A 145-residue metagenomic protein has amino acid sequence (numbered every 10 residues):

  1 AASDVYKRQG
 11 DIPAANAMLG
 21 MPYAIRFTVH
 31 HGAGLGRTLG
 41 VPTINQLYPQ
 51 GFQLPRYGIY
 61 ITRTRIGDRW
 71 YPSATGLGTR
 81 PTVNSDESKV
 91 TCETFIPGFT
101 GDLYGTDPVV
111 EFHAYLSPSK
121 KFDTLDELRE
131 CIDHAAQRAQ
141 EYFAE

Functional and structural regions predicted by a protein language model:
A1-Y6: Short, small-residue-biased leader/transition segments that mark boundaries at the very start of proteins
K7, N16-M18: Long, charge-dense, solvent-exposed interaction surfaces that engage phosphate-rich ligands
G10-P13, D123: Short helix-adjacent coil turns
I12-N16, I25-F27: Short, structured loop/turn "capping" segments at alpha-beta junctions
G32-E145: Phosphate/ribose-recognition catalytic cores of enzymes acting on nucleotide-derived substrates
